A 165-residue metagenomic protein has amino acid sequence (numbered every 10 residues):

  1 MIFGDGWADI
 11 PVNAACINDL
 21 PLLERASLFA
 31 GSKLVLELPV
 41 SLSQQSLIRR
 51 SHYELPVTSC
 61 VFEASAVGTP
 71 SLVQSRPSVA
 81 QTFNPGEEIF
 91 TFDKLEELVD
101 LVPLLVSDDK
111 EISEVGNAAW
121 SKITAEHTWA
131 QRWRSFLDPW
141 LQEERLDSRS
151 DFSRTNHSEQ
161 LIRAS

Functional and structural regions predicted by a protein language model:
M1-V79, P85, E143, A164-S165: Nucleotide-sugar donor-binding catalytic core of glycosyltransferases
D9-I10, L95, E114-N117: Short acidic (Asp/Glu) and glycine-rich catalytic loops that position anionic groups and cofactors
L23-E24, E97-D100: Short acidic active-site motifs
Q81-T82, L101: Extended hydrophobic-aromatic, low-complexity segments
I89-L95, L104-D109: Conserved acidic donor-binding segment of nucleotide-sugar-dependent glycosyltransferases
D100-S165: C-terminal amphipathic helix plus adjacent low-complexity, charged tail appended to glycosyltransferase catalytic
